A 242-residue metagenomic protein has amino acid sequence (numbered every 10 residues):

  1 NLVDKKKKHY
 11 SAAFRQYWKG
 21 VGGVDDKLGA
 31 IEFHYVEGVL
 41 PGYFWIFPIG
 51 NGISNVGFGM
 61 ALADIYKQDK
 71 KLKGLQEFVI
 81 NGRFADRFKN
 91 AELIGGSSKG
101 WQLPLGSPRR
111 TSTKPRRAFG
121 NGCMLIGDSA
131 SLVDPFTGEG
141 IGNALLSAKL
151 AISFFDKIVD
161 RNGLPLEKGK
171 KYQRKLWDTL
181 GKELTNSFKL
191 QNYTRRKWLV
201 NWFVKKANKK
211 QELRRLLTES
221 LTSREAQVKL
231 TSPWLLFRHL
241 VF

Functional and structural regions predicted by a protein language model:
N1-A91: Predominantly flavin-linked oxidoreductase catalytic cores and closely associated redox partners
K8, D69, G138, G142-L145 (+6 more regions): Electropositive phosphate-/nucleotide-binding environments in soluble metabolic enzymes
A12, Q16, I31, E37 (+7 more regions): Flexible, active-site-adjacent loop/turn segments at secondary-structure boundaries
G23, G38, S54, P108 (+5 more regions): Short capping/connector residues at structural and topological boundaries
I31-G38, M60-A63, N81-R83, A91-G96 (+3 more regions): A general structural signal for short secondary-structure boundary/capping elements
I46, A118-N121, L164: A generic short alpha-helical patch detector that favors 3-5-residue windows in or near N-terminal regions
Y66-F154, V159: FAD/FMN-dependent oxidoreductases across multiple families
D156-F242: C-terminal helical "tail/cap" subdomain of flavin- and related membrane-associated enzymes
